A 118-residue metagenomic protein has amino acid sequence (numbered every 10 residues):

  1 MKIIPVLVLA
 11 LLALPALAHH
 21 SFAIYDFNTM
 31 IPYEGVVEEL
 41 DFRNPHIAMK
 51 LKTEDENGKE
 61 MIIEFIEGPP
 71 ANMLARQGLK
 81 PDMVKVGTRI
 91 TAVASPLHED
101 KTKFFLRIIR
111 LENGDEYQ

Functional and structural regions predicted by a protein language model:
K2-L9: Sec-dependent signal peptide recognition, specifically the positively charged N-region followed immediately by
A13-P15: N-terminal signal peptide c-region/cleavage motif recognized by signal peptidases
L17-I31: Short boundary/loop segments of OB/S1/cold-shock single-stranded nucleic-acid-binding domains
G35-V37: Conserved hydrophobic positions within beta-strands
R43-E54: Short aromatic-glycine-enriched beta-strand elements
E67-R76: Short, structured beta-strand/loop micro-motifs enriched in basic residues and often containing a Trp
R76-T91: Short nucleic-acid-contacting surface segments enriched for D/E, G, S/T with interspersed K/R
L97-Q118: OB-fold/S1-family single-stranded nucleic acid-binding modules
